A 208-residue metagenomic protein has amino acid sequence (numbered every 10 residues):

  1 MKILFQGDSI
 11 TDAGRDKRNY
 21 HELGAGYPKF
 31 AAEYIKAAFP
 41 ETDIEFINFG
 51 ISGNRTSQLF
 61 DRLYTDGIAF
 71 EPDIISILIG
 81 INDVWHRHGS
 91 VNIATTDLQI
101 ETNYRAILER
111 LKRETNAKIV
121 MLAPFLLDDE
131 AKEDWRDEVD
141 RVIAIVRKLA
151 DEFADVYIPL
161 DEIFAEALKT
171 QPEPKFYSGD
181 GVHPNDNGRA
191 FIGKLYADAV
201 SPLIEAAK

Functional and structural regions predicted by a protein language model:
M1-S52, L63-E71: Serine-esterase "nucleophile elbow" of acetyl-processing enzymes
F30-E45, Q58-K208: Alpha-helical cap/lid subdomain in secreted, periplasmic, or secretory-pathway luminal O-acyl-processing enzymes
